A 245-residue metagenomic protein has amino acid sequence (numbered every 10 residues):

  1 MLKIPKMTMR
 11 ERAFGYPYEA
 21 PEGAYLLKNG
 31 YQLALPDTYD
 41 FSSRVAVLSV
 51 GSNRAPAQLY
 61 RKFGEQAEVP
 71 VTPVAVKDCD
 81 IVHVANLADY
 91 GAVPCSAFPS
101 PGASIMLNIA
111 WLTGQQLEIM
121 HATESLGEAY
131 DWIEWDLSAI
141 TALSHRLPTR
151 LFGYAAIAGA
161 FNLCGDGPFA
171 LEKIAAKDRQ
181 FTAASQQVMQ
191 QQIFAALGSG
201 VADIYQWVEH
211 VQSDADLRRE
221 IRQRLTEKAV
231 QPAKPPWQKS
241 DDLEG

Functional and structural regions predicted by a protein language model:
M1-G245: Glycine-aromatic micro-motifs
